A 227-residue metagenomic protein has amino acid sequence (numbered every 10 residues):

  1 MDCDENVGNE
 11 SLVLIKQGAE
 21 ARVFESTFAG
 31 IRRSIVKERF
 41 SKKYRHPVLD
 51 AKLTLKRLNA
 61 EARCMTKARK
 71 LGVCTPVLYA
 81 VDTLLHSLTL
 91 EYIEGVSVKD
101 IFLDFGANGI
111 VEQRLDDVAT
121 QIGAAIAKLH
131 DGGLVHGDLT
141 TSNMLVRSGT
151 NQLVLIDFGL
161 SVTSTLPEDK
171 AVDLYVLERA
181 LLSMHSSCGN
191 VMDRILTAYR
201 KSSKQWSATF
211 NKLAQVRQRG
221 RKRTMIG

Functional and structural regions predicted by a protein language model:
M1-L14, V216-T224: Juxta-kinase regulatory segment immediately upstream of eukaryotic protein kinase catalytic domains
S11-N59: ATP-binding glycine-rich loop module of kinase domains
S34, C74, L88, Q152-V154 (+1 more regions): Protein kinase-like catalytic core scaffold
F40, Y44, T54-L58, R69-I122: Conserved structural core of kinase catalytic domains
Q121-H130: Short C-lobe core helix of eukaryotic-like protein kinase catalytic domains
D131-T141: Catalytic-loop of the protein kinase fold
S148, Q152-G227: C-lobe/activation-segment region of protein kinase-like
